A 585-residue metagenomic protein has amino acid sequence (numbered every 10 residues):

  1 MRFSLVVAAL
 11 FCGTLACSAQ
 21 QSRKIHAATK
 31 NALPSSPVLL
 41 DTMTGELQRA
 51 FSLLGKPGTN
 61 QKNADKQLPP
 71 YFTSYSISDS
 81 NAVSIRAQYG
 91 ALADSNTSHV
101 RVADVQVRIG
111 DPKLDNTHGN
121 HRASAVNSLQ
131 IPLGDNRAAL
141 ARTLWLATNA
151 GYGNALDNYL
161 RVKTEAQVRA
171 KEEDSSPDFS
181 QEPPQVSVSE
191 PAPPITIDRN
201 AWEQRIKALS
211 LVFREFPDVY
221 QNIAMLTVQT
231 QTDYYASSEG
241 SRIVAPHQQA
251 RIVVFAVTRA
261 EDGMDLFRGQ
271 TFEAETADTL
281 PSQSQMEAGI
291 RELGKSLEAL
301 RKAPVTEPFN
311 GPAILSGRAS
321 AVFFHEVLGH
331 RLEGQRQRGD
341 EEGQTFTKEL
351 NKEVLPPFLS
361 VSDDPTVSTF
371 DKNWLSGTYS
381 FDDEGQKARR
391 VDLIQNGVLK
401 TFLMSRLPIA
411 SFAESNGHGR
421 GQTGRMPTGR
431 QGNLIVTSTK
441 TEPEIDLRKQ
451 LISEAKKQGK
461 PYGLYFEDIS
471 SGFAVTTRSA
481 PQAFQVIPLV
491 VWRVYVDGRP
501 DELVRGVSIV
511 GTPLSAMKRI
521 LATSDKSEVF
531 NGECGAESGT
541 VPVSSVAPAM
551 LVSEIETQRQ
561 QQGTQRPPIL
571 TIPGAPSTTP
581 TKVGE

Functional and structural regions predicted by a protein language model:
S4-T14: Bacterial N-terminal signal peptides
C17-Q386, Q395-V398, S411, P461 (+5 more regions): Active-site bordering "gate/hinge" segments that shape substrate access to catalytic or cofactor-binding pockets
R268-Q270, M404, R505-G506: Short clusters of small/polar residues that mark proteolytic maturation junctions
G377, T437-S515, N531-E537: Hydrophobic alpha-helical bundle architecture
K387-R389, L489-V490: Short loop/turn microsegments at loop-to-beta-strand junctions
L393-I394, Y495: A general beta-strand register signal
K400-E454: C-terminal, non-catalytic macromolecule-binding modules
